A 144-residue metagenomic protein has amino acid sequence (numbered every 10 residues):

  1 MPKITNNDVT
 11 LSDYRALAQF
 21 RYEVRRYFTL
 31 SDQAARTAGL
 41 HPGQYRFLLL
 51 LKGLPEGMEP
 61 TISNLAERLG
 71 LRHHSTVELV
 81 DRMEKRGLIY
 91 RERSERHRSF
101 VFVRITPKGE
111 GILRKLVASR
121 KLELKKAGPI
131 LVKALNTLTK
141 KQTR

Functional and structural regions predicted by a protein language model:
M1-A38, R86-L88: N-terminal leader segment of winged-helix/HTH proteins
Q19, R26, R46-L50, G111: Pre-recognition alpha-helix immediately N-terminal to the DNA-recognition helix within helix-turn-helix or winged-helix
T29-R72: N-terminal helix-turn-helix DNA-binding core of bacterial DNA-binding proteins
I62, V80-D81: Short, hydrophobic-biased segments on the C-terminal half of alpha helices that form "recognition helices"
D81-T139: Charged, amphipathic alpha-helical coiled-coil/dimerization segments
K140-R144: Short, charged, intrinsically disordered terminal tails
